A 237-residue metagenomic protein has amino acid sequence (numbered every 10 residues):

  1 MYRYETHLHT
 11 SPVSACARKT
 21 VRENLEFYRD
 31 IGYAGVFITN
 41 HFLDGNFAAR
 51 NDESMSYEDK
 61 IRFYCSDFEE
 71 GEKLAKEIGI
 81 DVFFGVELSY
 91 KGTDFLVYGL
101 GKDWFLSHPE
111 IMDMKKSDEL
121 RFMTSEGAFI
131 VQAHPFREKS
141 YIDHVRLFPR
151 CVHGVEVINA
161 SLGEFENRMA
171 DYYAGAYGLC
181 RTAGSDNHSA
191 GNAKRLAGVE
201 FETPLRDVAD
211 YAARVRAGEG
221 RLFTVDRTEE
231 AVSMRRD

Functional and structural regions predicted by a protein language model:
M1-C16, L120-G127: Mobile, glycine- and charge-enriched loop segments and immediately flanking short secondary-structure elements within
M1-T6, T10-S11, V21-E26, K91-W104 (+1 more regions): Charged catalytic cores and adjacent phosphate/nucleic-acid-binding surfaces used for phosphate/nucleic-acid chemistry
T6, T39, V86, A133 (+1 more regions): Active-site flanking residues adjacent to catalytic metal/cofactor-binding acidic residues
T10-S11, G35-N40, D44: Ser/Thr-glycine-rich phosphate-binding loops at phosphate-binding pockets of nucleotides, nucleotide cofactors
S14-K19, S107-E110: Short, solvent-exposed loop/turn segments at secondary-structure boundaries
E23-T39: Catalytic domains of carbohydrate-active enzymes, especially glycoside hydrolases
Y33, I80, Y177-L179: A short helix->loop->beta-strand "cap" motif at the edges of active sites that frequently abuts
F42-E156, S161-L162, R216, G220-T224: Extended substrate/RNA-proximal surfaces in nucleic-acid metabolism proteins
